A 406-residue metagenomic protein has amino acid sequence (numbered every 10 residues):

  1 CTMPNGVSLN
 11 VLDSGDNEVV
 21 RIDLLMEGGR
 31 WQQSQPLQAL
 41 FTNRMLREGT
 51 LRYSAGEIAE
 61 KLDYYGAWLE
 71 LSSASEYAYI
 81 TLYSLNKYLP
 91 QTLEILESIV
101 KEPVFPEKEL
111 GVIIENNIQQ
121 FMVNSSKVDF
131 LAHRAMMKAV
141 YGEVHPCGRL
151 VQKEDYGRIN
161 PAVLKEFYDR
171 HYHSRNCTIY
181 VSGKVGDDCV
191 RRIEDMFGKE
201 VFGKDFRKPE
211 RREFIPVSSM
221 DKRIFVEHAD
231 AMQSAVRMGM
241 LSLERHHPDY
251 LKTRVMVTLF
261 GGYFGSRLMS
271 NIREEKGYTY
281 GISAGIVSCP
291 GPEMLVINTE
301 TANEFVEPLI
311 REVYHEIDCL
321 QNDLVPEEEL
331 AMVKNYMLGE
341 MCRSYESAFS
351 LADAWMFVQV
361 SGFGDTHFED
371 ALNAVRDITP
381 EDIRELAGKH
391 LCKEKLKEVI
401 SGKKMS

Functional and structural regions predicted by a protein language model:
C1-E60, E94, K165-N271, I310-Y314 (+1 more regions): His/Glu-rich zincin catalytic helix
E57-K208, E244, E274-S406: Charge-rich, well-structured scaffold segments of protease-associated domains
